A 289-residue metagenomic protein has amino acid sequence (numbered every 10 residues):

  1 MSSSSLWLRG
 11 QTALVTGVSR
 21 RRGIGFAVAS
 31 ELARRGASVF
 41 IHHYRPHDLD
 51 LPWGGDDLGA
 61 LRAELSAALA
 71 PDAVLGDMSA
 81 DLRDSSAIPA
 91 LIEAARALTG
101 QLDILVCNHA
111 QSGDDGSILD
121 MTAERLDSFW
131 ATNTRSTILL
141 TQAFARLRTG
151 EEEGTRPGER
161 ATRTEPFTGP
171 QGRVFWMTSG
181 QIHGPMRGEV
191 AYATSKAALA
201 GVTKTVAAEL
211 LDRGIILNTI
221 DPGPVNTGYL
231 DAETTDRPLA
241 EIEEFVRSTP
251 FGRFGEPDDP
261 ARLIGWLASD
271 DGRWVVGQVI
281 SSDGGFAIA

Functional and structural regions predicted by a protein language model:
M1-T99, G113-G116, E124-R125, A232: Short-chain dehydrogenase/reductase
S2-S4, D115, G184, P224-T227 (+3 more regions): Short C-terminal tail/terminal secondary-structure segment of NAD(P)H-dependent dehydrogenase/reductase domains
W53-G59, P89, A110-S128, R146 (+4 more regions): Conserved mid-core segment of classical short-chain dehydrogenase/reductases
L119-I138, F175, L199, F251: Catalytic Tyr-X3-Lys loop
T141-Q142, K204: A short, exposed helix-loop element centered on a Lys and neighboring polar residues
T149-A198, T203-D212, P224-V225: Catalytic loop of short-chain dehydrogenase/reductase
H183, L217, D221-A232: Short, flexible catalytic-loop segment of classical short-chain dehydrogenase/reductase
L211, I216, V275-G277: Short, small/polar-rich loop/turn modules that mediate ligand/substrate recognition or access, typified
